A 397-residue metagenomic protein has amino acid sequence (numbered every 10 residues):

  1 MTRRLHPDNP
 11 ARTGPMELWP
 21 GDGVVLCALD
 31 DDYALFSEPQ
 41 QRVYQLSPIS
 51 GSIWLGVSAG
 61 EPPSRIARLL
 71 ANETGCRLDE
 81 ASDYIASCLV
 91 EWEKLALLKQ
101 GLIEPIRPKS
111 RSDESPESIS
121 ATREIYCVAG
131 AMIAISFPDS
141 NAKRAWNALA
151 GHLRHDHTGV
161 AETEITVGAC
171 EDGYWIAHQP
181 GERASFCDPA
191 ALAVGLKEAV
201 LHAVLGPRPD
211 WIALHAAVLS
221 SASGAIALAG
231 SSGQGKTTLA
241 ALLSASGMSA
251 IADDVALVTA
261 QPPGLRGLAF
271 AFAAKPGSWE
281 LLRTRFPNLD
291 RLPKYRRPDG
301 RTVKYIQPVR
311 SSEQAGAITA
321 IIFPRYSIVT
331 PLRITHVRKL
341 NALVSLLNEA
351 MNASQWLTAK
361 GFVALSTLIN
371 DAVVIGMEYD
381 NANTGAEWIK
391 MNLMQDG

Functional and structural regions predicted by a protein language model:
M1-G51, L55, P108, S112-E114: Acidic, low-complexity/disordered tracts enriched in E/D and polar residues
L29, S64, P138, A217 (+3 more regions): Glycine-rich, often acidic-flanked micro-motifs that create phosphate/phosphodiester-binding or positioning elements
P39-T122, A129: Long, charge-rich, low-complexity alpha-helical segments
H157-A203, M391: Charged, amphipathic alpha-helical linker segments immediately N-terminal to NTP-binding catalytic cores
G159-A161, R208, P308: Acidic, serine/proline-rich low-complexity intrinsically disordered regions
L205-V218: Pre-Walker A adenine-sensing motif
K236: Conserved lysine of the Walker
L239-A240: Post-Walker A alpha-helix
